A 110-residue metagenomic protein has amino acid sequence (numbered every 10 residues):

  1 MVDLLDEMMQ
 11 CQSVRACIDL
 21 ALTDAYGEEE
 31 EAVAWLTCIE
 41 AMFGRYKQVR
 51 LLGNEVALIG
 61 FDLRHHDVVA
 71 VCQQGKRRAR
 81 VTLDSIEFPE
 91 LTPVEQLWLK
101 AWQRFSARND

Functional and structural regions predicted by a protein language model:
M1-Y46: Mixed-charge, Lys/Arg-rich low-complexity intrinsically disordered regions
D3-L4, M8, A21, Q96-D110: Long, low-complexity intrinsically disordered regions
K47-A57: Short coil-to-beta-strand transition motifs
R50, V71-Q74: Short, acidic/hydrophobic/Gly-rich beta-strand patch recurrent on exposed beta strands that often constitutes part
I59-F61: Residue-level recognition of beta-strand microenvironments
H65-V71: Short aromatic-glycine-enriched beta-strand elements
R77-E87: A short macromolecule-binding patch
S85-A101: Long, compositionally biased
